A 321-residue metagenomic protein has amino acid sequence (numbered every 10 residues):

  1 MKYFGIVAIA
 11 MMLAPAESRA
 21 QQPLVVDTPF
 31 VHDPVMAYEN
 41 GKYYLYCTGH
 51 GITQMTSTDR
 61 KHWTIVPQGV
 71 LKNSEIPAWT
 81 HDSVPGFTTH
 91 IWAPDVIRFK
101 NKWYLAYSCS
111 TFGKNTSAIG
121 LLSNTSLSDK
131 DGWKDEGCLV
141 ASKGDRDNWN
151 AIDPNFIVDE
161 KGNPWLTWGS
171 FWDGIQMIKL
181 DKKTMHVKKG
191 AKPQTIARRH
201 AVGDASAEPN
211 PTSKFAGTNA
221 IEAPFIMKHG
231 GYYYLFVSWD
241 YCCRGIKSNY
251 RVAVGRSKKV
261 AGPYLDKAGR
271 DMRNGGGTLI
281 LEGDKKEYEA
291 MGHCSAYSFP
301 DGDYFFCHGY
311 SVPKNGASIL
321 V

Functional and structural regions predicted by a protein language model:
M1-Q21: Bacterial Sec-dependent N-terminal signal peptides
A20-V321: Carbohydrate-active catalytic/glycan-binding domains of CAZyme proteins, especially the secreted or lumenal ectodomains
